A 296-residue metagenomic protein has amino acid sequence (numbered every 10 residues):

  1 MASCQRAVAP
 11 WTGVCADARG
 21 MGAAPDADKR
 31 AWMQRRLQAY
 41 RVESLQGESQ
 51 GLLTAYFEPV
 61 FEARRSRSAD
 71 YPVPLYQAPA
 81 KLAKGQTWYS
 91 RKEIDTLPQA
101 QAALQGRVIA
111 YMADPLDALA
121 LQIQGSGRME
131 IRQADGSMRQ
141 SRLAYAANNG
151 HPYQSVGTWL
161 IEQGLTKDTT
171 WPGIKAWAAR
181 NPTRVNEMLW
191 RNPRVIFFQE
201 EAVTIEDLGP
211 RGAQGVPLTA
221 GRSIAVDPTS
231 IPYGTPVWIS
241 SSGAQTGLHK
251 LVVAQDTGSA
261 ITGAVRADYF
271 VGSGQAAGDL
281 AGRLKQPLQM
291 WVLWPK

Functional and structural regions predicted by a protein language model:
M1-K296: Solvent-exposed, well-ordered loop and adjacent helix/strand elements within mature globular domains that form
